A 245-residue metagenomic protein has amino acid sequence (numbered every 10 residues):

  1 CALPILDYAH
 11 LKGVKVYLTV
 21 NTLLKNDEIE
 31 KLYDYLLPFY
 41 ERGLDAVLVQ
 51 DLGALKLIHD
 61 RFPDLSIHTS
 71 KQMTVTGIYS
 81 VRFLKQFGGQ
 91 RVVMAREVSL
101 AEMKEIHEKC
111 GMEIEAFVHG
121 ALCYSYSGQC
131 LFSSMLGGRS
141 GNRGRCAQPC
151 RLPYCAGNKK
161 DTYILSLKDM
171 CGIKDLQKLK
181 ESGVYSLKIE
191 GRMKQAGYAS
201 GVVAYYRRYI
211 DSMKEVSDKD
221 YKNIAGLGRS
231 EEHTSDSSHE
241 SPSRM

Functional and structural regions predicted by a protein language model:
C1-L3, E232, D236-M245: Short, small-residue-biased leader/transition segments that mark boundaries at the very start of proteins
P4-T22, N26-Y40, V49, G53 (+3 more regions): Surface-exposed amphipathic alpha-helical tracts and adjacent flexible/coil segments at the periphery of soluble enzymes
T74: Beta/alpha (TIM)-barrel catalytic core signal, keyed to glycine-rich beta->alpha loops juxtaposed to Asp/Glu that bind
I78-Y79: Conserved nucleotide-cofactor-binding alpha/beta core module
